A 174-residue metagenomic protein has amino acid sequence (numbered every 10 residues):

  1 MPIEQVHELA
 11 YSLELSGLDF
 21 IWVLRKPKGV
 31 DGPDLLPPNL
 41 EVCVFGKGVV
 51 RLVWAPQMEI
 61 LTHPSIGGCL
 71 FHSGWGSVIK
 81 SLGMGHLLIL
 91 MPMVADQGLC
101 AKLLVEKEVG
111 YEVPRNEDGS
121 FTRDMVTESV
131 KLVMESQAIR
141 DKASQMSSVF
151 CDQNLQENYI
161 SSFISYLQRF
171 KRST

Functional and structural regions predicted by a protein language model:
M1-T174: Catalytic core of nucleotide-sugar-dependent glycosyltransferases
